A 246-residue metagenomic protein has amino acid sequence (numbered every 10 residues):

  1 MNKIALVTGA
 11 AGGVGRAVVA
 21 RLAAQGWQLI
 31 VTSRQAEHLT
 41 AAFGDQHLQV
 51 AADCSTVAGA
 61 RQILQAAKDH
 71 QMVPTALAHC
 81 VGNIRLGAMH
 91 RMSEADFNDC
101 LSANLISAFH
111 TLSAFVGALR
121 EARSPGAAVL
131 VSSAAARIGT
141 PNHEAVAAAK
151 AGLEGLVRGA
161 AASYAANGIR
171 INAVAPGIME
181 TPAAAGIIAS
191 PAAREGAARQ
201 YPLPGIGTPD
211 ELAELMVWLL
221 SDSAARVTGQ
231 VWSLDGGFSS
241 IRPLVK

Functional and structural regions predicted by a protein language model:
A11-G12: Conserved glycine-rich cofactor-binding loop
A88-M89, S93-L101, A197: Substrate-binding pocket helix/loop in short-chain dehydrogenase/reductase
L112, A149, V157: Active-site helix of classical SDR
G117, A162-A166, A225: Alpha-helical segment proximal to the catalytic Tyr-Lys
S133: Residue(s) in the substrate-gating loop at a strand-loop-helix junction that position the organic substrate next
A173, A192-V227, L234-G236: C-terminal helical subdomain
T228-K246: Short C-terminal tail/terminal secondary-structure segment of NAD(P)H-dependent dehydrogenase/reductase domains
